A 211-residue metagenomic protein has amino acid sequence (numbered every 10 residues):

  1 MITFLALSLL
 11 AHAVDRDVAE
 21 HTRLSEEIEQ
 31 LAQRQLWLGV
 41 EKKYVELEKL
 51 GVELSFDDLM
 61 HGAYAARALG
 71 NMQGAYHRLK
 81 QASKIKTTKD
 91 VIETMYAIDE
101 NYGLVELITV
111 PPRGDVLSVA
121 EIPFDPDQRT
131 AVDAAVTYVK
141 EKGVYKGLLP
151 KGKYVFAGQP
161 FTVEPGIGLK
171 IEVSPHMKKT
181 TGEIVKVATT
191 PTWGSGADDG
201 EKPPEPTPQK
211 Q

Functional and structural regions predicted by a protein language model:
M1-Q211: Acidic, Pro/Ser/Gly/Ala-rich intrinsically disordered segments
